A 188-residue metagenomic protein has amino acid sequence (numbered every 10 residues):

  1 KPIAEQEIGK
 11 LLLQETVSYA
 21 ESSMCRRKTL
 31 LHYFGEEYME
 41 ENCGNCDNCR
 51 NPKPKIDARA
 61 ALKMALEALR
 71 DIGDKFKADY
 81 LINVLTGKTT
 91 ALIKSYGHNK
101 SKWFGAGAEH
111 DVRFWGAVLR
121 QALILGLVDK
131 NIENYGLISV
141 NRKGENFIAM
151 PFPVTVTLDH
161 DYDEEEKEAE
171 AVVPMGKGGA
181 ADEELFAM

Functional and structural regions predicted by a protein language model:
P2, I8-Q14, R27-K28, M39-M188: Accessory DNA-binding and partner-docking regions appended to nucleic-acid-acting proteins, especially the terminal
A20-S22, F34-E41: Short, flexible, mixed-charge glycine/proline-rich loop motifs that serve as phosphate/nucleic-acid-contacting
